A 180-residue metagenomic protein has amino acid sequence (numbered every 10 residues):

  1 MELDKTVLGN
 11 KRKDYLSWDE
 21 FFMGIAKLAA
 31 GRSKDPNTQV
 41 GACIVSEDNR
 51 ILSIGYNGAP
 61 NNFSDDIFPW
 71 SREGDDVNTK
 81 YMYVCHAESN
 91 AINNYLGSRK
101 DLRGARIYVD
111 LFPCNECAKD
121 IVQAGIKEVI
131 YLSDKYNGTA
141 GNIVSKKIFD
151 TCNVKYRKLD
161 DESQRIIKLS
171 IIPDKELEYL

Functional and structural regions predicted by a protein language model:
M1-L180: Zinc-dependent deaminase catalytic domain
